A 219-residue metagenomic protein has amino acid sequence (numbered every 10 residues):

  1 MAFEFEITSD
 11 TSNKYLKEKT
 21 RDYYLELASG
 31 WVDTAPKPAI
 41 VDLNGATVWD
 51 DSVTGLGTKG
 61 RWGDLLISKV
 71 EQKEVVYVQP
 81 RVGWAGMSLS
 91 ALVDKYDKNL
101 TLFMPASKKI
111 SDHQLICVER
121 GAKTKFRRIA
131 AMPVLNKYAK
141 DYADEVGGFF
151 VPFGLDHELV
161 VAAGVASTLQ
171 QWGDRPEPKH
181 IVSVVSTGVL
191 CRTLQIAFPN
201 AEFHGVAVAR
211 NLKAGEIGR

Functional and structural regions predicted by a protein language model:
A2-K73: Positively charged, low-complexity intrinsically disordered leader regions
G60-V76, G86, S167-E177: Short internal alpha-helix immediately C-terminal to a glycine-rich phosphate-binding loop in Rossmann-like
L65-L66, M87-A130, I196, K213-R219: Active-site-proximal loop->helix
Q72-L92, Y96-M104, H180-T187: A short, small-residue-rich loop immediately preceding and capping a beta-strand
V76, T101, K125, F149-V151 (+2 more regions): Hydrophobic/aromatic beta-strand patches that form the interior of the parallel beta-sheet core in alpha/beta enzyme
P80, P105-S107, V206-R210: Cofactor-binding loop segments of dinucleotide-utilizing enzymes, especially the Rossmann-like FAD- and NAD(P)+-binding
A106-P176, R219: Small/polar-residue-rich loop-to-helix segments that shape phosphate-bearing ligand pockets
L159-R219: Glycine-rich phosphate/pyrophosphate-binding loop at beta-loop-alpha junctions
